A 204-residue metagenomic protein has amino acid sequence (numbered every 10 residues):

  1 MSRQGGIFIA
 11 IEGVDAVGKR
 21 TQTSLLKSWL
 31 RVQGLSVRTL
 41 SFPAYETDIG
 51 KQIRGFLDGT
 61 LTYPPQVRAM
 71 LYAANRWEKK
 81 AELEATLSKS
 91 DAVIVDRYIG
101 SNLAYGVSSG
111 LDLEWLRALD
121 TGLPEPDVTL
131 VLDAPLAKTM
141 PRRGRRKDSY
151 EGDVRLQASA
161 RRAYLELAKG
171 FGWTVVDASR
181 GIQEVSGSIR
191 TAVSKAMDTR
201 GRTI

Functional and structural regions predicted by a protein language model:
S2-L26: Walker A (P-loop) phosphate-binding motif
S2-R3, K27, A137-I204: NTP-dependent small-molecule kinase module
F8-I11, A92, T129: Hydrophobic "anchor" residues on beta-strands that sit immediately upstream of conserved functional sites
L35-T121: ATP-dependent small-molecule kinase phosphotransfer cores that center on conserved nucleotide phosphate-binding segments
V37, V93, D127, W173-T174: Hydrophobic anchor at the start of a short beta-strand that flanks the dinucleotide cofactor-binding loop
L40, L132, V176-D177: Hydrophobic residues at beta-strand termini and immediately following loops that shape nucleotide-binding pockets
A44, Y98, A134-P135, R180-E184: Short beta->alpha linker loops
R97, S101-A163: A glycine- and Lys/Arg-enriched "phosphate-lid" helix/loop adjacent to the NTP-binding pocket of small-molecule kinases
